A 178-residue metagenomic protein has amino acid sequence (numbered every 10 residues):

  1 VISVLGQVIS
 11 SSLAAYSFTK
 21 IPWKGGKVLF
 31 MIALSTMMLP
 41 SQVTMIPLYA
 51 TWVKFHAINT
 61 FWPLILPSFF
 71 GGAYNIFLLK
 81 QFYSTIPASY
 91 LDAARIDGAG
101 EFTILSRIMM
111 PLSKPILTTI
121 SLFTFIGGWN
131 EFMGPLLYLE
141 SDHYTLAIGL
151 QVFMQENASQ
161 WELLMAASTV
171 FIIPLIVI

Functional and structural regions predicted by a protein language model:
V1-I178: A structural signal for multi-pass alpha-helical bundles of membrane permease subunits that mediate small-molecule
